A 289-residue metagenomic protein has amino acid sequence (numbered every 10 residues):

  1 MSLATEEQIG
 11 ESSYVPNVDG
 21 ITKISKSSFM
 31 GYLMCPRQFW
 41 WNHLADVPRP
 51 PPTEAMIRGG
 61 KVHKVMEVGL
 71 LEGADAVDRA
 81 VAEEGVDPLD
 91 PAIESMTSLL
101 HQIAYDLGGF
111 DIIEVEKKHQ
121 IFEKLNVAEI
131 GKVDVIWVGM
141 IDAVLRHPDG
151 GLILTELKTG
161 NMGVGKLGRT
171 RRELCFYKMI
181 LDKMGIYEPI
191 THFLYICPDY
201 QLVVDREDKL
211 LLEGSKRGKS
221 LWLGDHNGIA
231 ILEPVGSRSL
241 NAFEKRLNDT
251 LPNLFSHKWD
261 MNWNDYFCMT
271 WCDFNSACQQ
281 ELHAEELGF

Functional and structural regions predicted by a protein language model:
M1-I24: Long, acidic, intrinsically disordered low-complexity segments
S2-E6, V68-M162, K183-I190, L202-V203: Catalytic cores of nuclease domains that cleave nucleic-acid phosphodiester backbones
S13-I21, P36-R49, L154, K245-K258: Short amphipathic alpha-helical segments and their helix-coil junctions
T22, K26-A74, I93, E116 (+1 more regions): Nuclease catalytic cores
I24, K124, V164-L167, D182-F289: Metal-dependent nuclease catalytic regions and adjoining charged, substrate-binding loops involved in nucleic-acid end
A45, L157-N161, C197: A short beta-strand motif that forms part of the nucleic acid-binding face of small beta-barrel RNA-binding folds
P52-M56, G163-R171: Active-site metal-coordination segments of metallo-dependent hydrolases
T170-K183: An active-site-proximal "capping" alpha-helix that borders the catalytic cofactor pocket
